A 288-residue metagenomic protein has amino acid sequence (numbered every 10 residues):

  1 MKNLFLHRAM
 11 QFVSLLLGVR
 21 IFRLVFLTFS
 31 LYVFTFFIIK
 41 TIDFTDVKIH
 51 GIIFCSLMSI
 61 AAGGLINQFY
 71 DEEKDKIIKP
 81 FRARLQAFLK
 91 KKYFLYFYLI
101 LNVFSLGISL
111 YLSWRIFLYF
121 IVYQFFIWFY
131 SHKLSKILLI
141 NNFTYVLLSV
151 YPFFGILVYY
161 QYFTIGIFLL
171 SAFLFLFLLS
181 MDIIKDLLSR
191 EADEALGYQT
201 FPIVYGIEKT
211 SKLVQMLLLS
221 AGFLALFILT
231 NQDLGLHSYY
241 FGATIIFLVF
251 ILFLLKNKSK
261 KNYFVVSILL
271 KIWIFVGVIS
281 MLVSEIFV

Functional and structural regions predicted by a protein language model:
M1-V288: Multi-pass alpha-helical membrane architecture of UbiA-family and related isoprenoid/lipid prenyltransferases
